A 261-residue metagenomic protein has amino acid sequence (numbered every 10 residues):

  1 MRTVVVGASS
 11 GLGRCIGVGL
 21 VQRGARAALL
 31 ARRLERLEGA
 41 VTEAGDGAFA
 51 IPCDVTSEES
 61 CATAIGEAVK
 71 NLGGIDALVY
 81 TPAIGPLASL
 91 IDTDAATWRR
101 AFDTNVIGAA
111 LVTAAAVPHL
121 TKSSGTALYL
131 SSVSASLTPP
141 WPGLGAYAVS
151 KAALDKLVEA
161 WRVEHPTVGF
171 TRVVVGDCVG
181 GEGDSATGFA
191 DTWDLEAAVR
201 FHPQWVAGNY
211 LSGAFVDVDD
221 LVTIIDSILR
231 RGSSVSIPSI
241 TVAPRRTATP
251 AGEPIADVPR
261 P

Functional and structural regions predicted by a protein language model:
S9-S10: Conserved glycine-rich cofactor-binding loop
R23-G39: Conserved glycine-rich Rossmann-like NAD(P)H-binding loop of the short-chain dehydrogenase/reductase
A44-E59: Rossmann-fold cofactor-recognition segment
T81-P86: Conserved NAD(P)H cofactor-binding loop of Rossmann-fold oxidoreductase domains
S89-L90, T97-R99: Substrate-binding pocket helix/loop in short-chain dehydrogenase/reductase
T126-A153, V158-V163, D177-A190: Catalytic loop of short-chain dehydrogenase/reductase
R172-V173, L195-A251, I255: C-terminal helical subdomain
